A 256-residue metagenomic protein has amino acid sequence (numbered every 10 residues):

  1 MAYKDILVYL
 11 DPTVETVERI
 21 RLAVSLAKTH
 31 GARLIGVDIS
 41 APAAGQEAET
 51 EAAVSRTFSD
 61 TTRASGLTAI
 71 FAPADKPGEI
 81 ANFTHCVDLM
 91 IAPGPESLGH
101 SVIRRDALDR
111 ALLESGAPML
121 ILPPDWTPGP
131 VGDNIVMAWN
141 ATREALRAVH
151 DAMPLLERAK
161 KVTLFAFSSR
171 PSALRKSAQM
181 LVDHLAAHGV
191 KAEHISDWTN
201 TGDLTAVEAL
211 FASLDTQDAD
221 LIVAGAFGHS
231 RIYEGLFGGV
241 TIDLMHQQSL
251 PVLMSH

Functional and structural regions predicted by a protein language model:
M1, D60-M90, G189-I222, F227-Y233 (+2 more regions): Structural beta-alpha unit
M1-A48, E114-A117, V131-N200, A219: Small/aliphatic-rich secondary-structure junction motif
P12, A92-R110, G132, L204 (+1 more regions): Glycine-rich, Arg-bearing micro-motifs that act as flexible, cationic patches
K28, N82-H85, L113, P154 (+2 more regions): Solvent-exposed polar/charged
I39-P42, P95-E96, P124-W126, F167-S169 (+1 more regions): Short, ordered loop/turn segments at secondary-structure junctions
S40-F71: N-terminal positively charged helical leader segments and presequences
T68-W126: Hydrophobic alpha-helical segments and helix pairs
G129, H246-H256: Short, flexible loop segments at boundaries between secondary-structure elements
